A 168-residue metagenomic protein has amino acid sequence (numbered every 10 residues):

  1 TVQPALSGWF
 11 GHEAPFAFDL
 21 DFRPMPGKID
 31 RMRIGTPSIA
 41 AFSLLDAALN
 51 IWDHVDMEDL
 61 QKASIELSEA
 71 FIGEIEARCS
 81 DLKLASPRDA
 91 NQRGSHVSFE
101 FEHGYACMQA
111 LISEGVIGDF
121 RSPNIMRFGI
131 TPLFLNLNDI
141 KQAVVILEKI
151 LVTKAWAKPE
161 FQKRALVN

Functional and structural regions predicted by a protein language model:
T1-A63, E69: Active-site C-terminal subdomain of aminotransferase-like
M25, A41, D89-N91, F120-N124: Short, flexible turn/loop "capping" segments at secondary-structure junctions
G35-I39, F101, L137: Short, solvent-exposed loop/helix junctions and linker helices that flank or host conserved functional motifs
I51, E74, R78, I150: Short alpha-helical functional segments enriched in proximate histidine and acidic residues
I65-I72, E76-E114, P123, I130: Conserved PLP-binding catalytic core of the aspartate aminotransferase-like
A110-N168: PLP-dependent enzyme catalytic core of the Aspartate aminotransferase-like
